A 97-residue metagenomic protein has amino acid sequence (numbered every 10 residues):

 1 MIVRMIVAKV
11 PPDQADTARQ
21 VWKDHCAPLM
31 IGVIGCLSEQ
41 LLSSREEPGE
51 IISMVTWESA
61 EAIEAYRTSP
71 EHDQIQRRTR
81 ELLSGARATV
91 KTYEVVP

Functional and structural regions predicted by a protein language model:
I2, S38-G49, R77-P97: Glycine-rich beta-strand-turn "strand-cap" elements at beta-sheet edges
I2-K23, A27-V33: N-terminal first-folded block
I2-K9, E39-R67: Short, well-ordered beta-strand segments in beta-rich or mixed alpha/beta enzyme and ligand-binding folds
P11-D13, A60, V95: Generic structural motif
D24-L37, T56-T89: An amphipathic, aromatic/His-enriched active-site/gating alpha helix that lines ligand/cofactor pockets
